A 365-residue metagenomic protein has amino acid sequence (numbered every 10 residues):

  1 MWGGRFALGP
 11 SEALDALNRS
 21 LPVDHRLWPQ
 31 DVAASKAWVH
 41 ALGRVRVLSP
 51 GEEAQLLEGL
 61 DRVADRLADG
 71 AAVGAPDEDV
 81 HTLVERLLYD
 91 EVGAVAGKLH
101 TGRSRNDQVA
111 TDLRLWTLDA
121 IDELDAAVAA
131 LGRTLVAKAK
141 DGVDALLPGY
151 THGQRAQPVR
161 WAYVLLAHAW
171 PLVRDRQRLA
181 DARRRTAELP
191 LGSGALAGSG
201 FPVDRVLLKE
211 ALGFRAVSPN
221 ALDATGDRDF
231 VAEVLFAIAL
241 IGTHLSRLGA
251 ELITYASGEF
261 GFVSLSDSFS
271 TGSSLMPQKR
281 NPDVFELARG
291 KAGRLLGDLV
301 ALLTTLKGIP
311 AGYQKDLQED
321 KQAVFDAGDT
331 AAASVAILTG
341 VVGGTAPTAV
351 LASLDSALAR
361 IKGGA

Functional and structural regions predicted by a protein language model:
M1-A34, A94-V95, M276-A365: Glycine-rich cofactor/substrate-binding loops
M1-G198, V203-L207, T271-S273, D283-L287 (+1 more regions): A helix-coil-helix interface module used to build multimeric assemblies and to scaffold catalytic/cofactor sites
V39, L60, L135, I238 (+2 more regions): Short alpha-helical scaffolding segments that buttress acidic/His motifs in well-ordered protein cores
L42-V45, V92, I238, L338 (+1 more regions): Generic structural signal for hydrophobic core residues of well-folded globular domains
G51-L56, A130, Y255-E259, G344-L354: Short alpha-helical "patches" and their helix-cap loops
L88-Y89, L208, V341, A352: Broad structural signal for hydrophobic residues in well-ordered alpha-helices, predominantly aliphatic
R114-L118, D125-A126, R133, K140 (+4 more regions): Charged, flexible cofactor/metal-binding loops and thiol motifs
